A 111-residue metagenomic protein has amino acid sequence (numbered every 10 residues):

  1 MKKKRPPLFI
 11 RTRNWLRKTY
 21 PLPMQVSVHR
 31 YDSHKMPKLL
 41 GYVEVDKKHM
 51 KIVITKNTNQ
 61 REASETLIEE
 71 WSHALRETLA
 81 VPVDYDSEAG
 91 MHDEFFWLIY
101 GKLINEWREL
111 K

Functional and structural regions predicted by a protein language model:
K4-M24: Zn2+-dependent metallopeptidase catalytic core
L8, S64, I68, E88 (+1 more regions): Hydrophobic (often cysteine-bearing) scaffold residues that line and stabilize catalytic clefts of nucleotide/cofactor
H29-K51: Catalytic zinc-binding patch centered on the HExxH motif and its immediate surroundings that defines zinc-dependent
D32-H34, S72, V81-P82: Short, solvent-exposed loop/turn segments at secondary-structure junctions
M50-L67: Short pre-active-site segment immediately N-terminal to the catalytic Zn-binding motif
E65-T78: Active-site recognition of the HExxH zinc-binding catalytic motif
V81-K111: Post-HExxH zinc-binding segment in Zn-dependent metallohydrolases
